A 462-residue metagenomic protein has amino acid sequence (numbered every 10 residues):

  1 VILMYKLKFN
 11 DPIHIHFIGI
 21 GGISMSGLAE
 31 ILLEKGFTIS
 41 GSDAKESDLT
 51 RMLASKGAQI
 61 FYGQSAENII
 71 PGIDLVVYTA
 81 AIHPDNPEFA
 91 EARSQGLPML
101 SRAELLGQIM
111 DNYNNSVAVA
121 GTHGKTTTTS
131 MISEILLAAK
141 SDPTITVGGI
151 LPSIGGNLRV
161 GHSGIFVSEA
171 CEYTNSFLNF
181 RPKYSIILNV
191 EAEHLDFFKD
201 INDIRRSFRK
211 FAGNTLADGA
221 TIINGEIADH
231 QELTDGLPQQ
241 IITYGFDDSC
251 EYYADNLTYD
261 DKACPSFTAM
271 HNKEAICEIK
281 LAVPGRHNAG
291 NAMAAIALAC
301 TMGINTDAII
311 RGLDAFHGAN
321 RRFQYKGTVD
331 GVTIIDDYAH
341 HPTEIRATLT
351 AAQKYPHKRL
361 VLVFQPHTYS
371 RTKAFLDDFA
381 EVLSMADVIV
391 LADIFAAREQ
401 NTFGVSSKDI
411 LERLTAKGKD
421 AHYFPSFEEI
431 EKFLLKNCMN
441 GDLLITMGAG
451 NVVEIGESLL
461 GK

Functional and structural regions predicted by a protein language model:
Y5-H16, S24, L28-K35, Y113 (+2 more regions): Nucleotide phosphate-binding/pyrophosphate-handling subdomain across enzymes that bind or process nucleotide phosphates
K6-F9, I31-F37, A54, E67-P71 (+5 more regions): Phosphate-binding loop of NTP-binding sites
I15-F17, V76, V117, P143 (+3 more regions): Conserved hydrophobic helix-helix packing surfaces used for dimerization/oligomerization
H16-I20, M447: Conserved N-terminal Rossmann-fold NAD(P)-binding element of oxidoreductases
T38-M52: NAD(P)-binding Rossmann-fold cofactor-contacting core
S42-D43, F61-Q64, L100-G107, T146-G149 (+4 more regions): Beta-strand->loop->alpha-helix junctions that form or flank phosphate-binding loops in nucleotide-handling enzymes
P71-L75, G164, N440-D442: Short acidic/histidine-rich motifs immediately flanking catalytic phosphotransfer sites in two-component signaling
A263, A380-N440: C-terminal helical cap/extension that packs against the catalytic core of soluble nucleotide-cofactor enzymes
